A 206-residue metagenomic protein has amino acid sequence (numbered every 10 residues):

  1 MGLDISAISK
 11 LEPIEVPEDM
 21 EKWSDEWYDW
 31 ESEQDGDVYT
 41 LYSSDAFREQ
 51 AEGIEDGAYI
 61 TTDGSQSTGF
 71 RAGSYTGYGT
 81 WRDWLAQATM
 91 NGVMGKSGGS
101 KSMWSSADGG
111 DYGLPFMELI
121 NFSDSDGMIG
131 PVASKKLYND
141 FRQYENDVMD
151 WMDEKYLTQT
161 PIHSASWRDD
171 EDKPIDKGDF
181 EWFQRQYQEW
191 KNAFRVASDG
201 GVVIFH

Functional and structural regions predicted by a protein language model:
M1-H206: Acidic (Asp/Glu-rich) sequence patches and key acidic residues that form negatively charged surfaces used
